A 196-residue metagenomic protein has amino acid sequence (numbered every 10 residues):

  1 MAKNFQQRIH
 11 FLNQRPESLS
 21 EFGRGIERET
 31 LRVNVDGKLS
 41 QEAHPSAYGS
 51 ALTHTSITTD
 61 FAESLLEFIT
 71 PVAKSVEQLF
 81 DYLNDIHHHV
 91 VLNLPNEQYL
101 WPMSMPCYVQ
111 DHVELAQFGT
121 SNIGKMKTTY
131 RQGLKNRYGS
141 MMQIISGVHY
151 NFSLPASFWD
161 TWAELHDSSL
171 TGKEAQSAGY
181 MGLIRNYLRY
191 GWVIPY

Functional and structural regions predicted by a protein language model:
M1-K135, M142-I144, A175, G182-R185 (+1 more regions): Terminal catalytic/cofactor-binding subdomain
S153-Y196: Extended, regular secondary-structure scaffolds
